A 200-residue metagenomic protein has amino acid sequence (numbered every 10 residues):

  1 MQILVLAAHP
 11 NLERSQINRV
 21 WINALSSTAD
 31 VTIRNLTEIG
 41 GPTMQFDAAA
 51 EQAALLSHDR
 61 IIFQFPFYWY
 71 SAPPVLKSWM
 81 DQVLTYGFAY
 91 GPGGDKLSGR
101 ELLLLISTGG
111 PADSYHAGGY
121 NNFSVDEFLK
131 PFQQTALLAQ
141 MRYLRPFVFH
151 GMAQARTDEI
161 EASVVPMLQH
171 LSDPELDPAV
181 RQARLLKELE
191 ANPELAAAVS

Functional and structural regions predicted by a protein language model:
M1-T37, L168: N-terminal beta1-alpha1 ligand-phosphate binding loop
L4-L6, T32-R34, I62, L103-L105 (+1 more regions): Hydrophobic/aromatic beta-strand patches that form the interior of the parallel beta-sheet core in alpha/beta enzyme
N18-N23, A48, K77-M80: Short amphipathic alpha-helical segment that frequently serves as the phosphate-/nucleotide-binding helix
I22, S26, T135-S200: Glycine-rich phosphate/pyrophosphate-binding loop and the adjoining helix
T32-L55: N-terminal beta-loop-helix "entrance" segment that forms/cooperates in small-molecule cofactor or anionic ligand
G40, A112-H116, M152-A155: A short acidic, helix-capping loop that chelates divalent metal ions and anchors anionic groups
A50-Q133: Helix-loop-strand module that forms the ligand-binding subsite of alpha/beta enzymes
